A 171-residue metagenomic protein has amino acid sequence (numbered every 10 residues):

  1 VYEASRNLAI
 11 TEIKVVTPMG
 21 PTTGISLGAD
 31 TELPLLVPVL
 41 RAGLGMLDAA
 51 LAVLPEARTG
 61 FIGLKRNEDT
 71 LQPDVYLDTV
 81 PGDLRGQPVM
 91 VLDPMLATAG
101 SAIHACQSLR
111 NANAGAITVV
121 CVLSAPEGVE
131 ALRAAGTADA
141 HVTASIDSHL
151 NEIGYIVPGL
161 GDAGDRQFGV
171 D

Functional and structural regions predicted by a protein language model:
V1-D171: PRPP-associated nucleotide enzymes
